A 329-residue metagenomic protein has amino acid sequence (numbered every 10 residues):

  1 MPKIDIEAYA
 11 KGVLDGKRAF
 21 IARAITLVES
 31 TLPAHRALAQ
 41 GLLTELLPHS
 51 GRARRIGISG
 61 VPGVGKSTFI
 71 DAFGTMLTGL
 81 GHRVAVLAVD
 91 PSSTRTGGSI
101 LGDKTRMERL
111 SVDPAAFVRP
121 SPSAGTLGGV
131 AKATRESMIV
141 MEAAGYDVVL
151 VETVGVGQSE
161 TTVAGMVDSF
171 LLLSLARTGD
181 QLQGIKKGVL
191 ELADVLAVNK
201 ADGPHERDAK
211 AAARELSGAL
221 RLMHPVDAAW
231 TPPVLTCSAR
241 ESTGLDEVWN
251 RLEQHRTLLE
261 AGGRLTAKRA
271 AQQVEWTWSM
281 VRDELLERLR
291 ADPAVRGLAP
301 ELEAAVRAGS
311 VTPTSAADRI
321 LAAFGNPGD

Functional and structural regions predicted by a protein language model:
I4, A8, G12-D15, T31 (+9 more regions): Expand to "…catalyze enediolate/carbanion chemistry for C-C bond making/breaking, isomerization, decarboxylation
I4-D15, A19-A53, S59-V64, I70-S159 (+2 more regions): Nucleotide-state-sensitive switch-loop elements of NTP-binding domains
I21-R23, T236, E247-G325: Long, well-ordered amphipathic alpha-helical subdomains in the mid-to-C-terminal portions of large enzyme subunits
L87, L173, V198-N199, C237: Generic beta-sheet signal
I100, S137, T162, M166 (+5 more regions): Alpha-helical scaffold elements adjacent to nucleotide-binding pockets in ATP/GTP-utilizing enzyme cores
V118, V163, V189, V234-T236: Generic preference for hydrophobic
T178-R207: Flexible active-site lid/hinge loop adjacent to a nucleotide/diphosphate and Mg2+-phosphate binding pocket
V195, A201-A261: Canonical P-loop GTPase G-domain recognition
